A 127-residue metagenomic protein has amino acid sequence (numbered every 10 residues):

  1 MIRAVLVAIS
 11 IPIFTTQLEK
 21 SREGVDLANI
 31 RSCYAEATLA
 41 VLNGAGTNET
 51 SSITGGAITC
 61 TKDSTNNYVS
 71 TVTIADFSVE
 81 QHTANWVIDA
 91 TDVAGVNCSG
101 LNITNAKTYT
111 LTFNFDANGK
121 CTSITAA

Functional and structural regions predicted by a protein language model:
M1-T15: N-terminal single-pass transmembrane signal-anchor helix
R22-T47: Membrane-proximal N-terminal amphipathic helix
L39-A127: Periplasmic/extracellular, small/polar-rich flexible segments of pilin-like filament-forming proteins
